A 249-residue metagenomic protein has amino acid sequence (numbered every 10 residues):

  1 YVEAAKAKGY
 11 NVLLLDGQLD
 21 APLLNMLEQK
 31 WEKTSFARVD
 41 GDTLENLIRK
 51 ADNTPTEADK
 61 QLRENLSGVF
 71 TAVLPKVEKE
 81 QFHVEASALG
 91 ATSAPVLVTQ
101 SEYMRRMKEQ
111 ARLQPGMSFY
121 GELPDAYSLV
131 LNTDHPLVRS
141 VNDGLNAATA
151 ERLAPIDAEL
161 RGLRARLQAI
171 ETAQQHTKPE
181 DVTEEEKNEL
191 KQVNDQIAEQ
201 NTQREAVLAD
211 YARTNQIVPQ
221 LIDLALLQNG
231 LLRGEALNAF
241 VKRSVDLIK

Functional and structural regions predicted by a protein language model:
Y1-K249: Long, intrinsically disordered, charge-dense linkers/tails
